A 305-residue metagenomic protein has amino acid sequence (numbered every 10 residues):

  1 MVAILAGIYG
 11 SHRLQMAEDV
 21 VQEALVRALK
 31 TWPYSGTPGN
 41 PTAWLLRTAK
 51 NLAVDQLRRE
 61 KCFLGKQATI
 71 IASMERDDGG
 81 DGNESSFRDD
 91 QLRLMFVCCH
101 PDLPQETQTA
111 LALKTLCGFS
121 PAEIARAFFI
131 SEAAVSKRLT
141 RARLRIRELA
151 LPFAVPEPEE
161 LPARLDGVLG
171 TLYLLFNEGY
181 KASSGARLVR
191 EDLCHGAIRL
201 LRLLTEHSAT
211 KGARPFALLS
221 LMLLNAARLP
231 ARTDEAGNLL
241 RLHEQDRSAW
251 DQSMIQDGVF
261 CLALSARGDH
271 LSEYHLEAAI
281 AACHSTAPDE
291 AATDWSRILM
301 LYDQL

Functional and structural regions predicted by a protein language model:
M1, L5, A28, W32 (+2 more regions): Hydrophobic recognition helices of helix-based DNA-binding modules
V2, Y9, L25, R143-A150: C-terminal flanking helix
V2-V21, T31-G39, E132-A133, S183-L188 (+1 more regions): Short, charged helix-capping/linker segments at alpha-helix termini
D19-V26, G39-N51, K137: Structural recognition of an alpha-helix C-terminal capping motif at a helix-to-coil junction
W32-L46, E60-C62: Ligand-binding pocket scaffold of soluble enzyme catalytic domains
K50-A68: Arg/Lys-rich amphipathic alpha helix in sigma70-family domain 2
E60, A68-E106, A112-P121, I130-D303: Amphipathic helix-loop-helix modules that constitute alpha-helical solenoid scaffolds
R126-F128: Alpha-helical residues within the helix-turn-helix
